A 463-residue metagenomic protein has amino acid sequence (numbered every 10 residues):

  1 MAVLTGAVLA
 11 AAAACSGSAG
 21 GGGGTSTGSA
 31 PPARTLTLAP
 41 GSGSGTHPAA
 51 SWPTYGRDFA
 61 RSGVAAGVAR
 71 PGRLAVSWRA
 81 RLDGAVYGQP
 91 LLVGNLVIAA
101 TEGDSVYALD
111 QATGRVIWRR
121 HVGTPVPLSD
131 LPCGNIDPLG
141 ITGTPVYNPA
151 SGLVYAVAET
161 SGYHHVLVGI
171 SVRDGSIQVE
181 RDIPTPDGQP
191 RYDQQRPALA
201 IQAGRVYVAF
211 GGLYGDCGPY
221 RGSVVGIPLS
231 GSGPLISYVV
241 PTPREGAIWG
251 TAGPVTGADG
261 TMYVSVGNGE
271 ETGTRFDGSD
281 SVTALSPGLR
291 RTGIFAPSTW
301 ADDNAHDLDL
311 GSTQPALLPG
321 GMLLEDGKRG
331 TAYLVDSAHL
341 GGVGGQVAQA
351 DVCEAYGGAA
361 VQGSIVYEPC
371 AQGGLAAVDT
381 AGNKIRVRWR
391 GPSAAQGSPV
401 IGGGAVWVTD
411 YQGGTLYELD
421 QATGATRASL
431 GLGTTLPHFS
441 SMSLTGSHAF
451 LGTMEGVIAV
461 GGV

Functional and structural regions predicted by a protein language model:
M1-A7: Sec-dependent N-terminal signal peptides
A11-A14: C-terminal motif of bacterial Sec signal peptides marking the signal peptidase cleavage site
S16-A19: Bacterial signal peptide processing site
T27-G41: Ser/Thr-rich, Proline-interspersed low-complexity disordered segments
R34-L38, H47-A50, Y55, V64-G84 (+9 more regions): Extracytoplasmic/lumenal domain signature
R196-P197: N-terminal core-binding DNA-recognition domain of tyrosine site-specific recombinases/integrases
